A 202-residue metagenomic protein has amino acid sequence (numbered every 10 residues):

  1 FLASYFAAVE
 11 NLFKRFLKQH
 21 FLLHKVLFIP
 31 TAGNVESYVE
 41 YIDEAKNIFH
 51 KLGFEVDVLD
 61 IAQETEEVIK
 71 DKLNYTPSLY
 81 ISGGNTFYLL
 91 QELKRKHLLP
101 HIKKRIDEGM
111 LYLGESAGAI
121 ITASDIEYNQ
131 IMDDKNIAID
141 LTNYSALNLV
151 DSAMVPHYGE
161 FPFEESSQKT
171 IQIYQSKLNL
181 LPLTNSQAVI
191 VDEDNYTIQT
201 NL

Functional and structural regions predicted by a protein language model:
F1-S78, S82: N-terminal beta1-alpha1 cap of cysteine-dependent amidohydrolase-like domains
S4-Y5, Q187-A188, D192-L202: Patatin-like phospholipase A catalytic core
S82-G83, H157: Glycine-rich, N-terminal phosphate-binding loop of Rossmann-like dinucleotide-binding domains
F87, A119-T122, A188-I190: Short, active-site-adjacent cap segments at secondary-structure transitions
Q91-E92, L99-E160: Class I SAM-dependent methyltransferase SAM-binding "motif I" and its flanking Rossmann-like core
S145-E193: Conserved anion/nucleotide-ligand pocket segment
